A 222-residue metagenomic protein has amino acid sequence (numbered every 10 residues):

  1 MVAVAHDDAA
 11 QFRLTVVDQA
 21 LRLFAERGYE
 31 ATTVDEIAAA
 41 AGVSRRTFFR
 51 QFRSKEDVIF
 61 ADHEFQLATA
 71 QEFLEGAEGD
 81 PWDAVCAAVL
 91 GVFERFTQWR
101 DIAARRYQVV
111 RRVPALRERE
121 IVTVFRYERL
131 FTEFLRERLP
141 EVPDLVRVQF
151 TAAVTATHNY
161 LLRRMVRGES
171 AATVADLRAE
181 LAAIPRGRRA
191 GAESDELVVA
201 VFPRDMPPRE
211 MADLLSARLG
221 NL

Functional and structural regions predicted by a protein language model:
M1-R27, A31-V43, A68-T69: Basic, helix-initiating cap at the start of DNA-binding domains
V16, A20-F24, V85, E120 (+1 more regions): Short hydrophobic clusters on alpha-helical segments that form packing/core surfaces in small helical domains
E26-Y29, F49-A61: HTH DNA-binding helix-turn interface
A68-Q108: Hydrophobic alpha-helical connector segments
P114-P140, L145-A152: Amphipathic alpha-helical packing segments from all-alpha helical-bundle domains
P143-G191: Hydrophobic/aromatic-rich alpha-helical bundle segments in the mid-to-C-terminal region
A175-L222: Charged, low-complexity intrinsically disordered regulatory/assembly segments
